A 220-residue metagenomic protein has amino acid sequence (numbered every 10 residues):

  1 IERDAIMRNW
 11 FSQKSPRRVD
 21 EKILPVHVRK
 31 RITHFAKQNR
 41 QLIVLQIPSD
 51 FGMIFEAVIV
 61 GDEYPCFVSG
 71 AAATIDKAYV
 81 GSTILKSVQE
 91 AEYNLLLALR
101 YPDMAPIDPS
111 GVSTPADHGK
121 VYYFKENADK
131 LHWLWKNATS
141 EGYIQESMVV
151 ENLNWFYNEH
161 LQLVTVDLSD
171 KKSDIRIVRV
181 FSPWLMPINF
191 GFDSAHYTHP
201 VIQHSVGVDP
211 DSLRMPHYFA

Functional and structural regions predicted by a protein language model:
I1-A220: Helix-biased "structured C-terminal domain" signature
